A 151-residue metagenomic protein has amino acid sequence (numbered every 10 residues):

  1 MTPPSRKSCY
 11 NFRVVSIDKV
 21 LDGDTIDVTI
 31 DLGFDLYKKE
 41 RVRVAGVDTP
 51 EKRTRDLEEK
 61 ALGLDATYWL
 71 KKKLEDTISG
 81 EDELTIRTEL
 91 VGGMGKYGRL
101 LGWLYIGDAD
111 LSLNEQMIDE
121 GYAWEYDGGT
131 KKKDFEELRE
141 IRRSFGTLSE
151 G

Functional and structural regions predicted by a protein language model:
M1-G151: Small beta-barrel nucleic-acid-binding modules, primarily SNase/OB-fold domains and secondarily Tudor-like barrels
